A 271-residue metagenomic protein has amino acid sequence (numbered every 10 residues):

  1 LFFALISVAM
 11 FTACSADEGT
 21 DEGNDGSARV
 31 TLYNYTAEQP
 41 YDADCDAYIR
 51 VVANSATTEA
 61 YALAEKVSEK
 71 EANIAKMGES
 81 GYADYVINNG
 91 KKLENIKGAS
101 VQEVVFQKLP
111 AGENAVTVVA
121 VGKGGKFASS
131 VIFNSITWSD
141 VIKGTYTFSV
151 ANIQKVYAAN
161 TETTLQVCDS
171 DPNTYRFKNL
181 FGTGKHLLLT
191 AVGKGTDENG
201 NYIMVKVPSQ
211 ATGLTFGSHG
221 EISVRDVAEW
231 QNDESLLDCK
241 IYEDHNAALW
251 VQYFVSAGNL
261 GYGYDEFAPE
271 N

Functional and structural regions predicted by a protein language model:
A4-Q39, F127-I142, N271: Bacterial Sec-dependent N-terminal signal peptides
T36-Y48, G98-S100, D169-N173, N201 (+1 more regions): Ser/Thr- and Asn-enriched, surface-exposed coil loops between beta-strands
C45-Y85: Solvent-exposed loop/turn segments flanking beta-strands in beta-repeat/beta-sandwich domains
V52-T58, K123, S170, L180-G182: Short solvent-exposed strand-capping/beta-turn motif centered on an Asx-Ser/Thr pair
V86-E103: Aromatic sugar-binding surface patches on proteins that engage polysaccharides or sugar-phosphate polymers
I96-G98, V105-E113, I241-E243: Surface-exposed, short loops/turns at beta-strand junctions within beta-sandwich domains
F106-F127: Beta-strand-rich modules
T137-N271: Ser/Thr/Gly/Pro-rich, low-complexity flexible regions
